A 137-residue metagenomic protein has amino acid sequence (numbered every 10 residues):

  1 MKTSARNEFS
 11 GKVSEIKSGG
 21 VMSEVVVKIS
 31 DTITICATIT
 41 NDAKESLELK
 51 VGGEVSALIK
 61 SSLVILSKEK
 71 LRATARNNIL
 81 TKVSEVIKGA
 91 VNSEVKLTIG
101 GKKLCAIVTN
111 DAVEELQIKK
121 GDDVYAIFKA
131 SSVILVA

Functional and structural regions predicted by a protein language model:
K2-E15, I33-T34, N41-E85, V91-S93 (+2 more regions): Glycine/charge-rich catalytic "coupling/switch" loops of P-loop NTPases
G20-V26, A90-K96: Short aromatic-glycine-enriched beta-strand elements
V26-I35, L97-L104: OB-fold (S1/OB) nucleic-acid-binding surfaces
